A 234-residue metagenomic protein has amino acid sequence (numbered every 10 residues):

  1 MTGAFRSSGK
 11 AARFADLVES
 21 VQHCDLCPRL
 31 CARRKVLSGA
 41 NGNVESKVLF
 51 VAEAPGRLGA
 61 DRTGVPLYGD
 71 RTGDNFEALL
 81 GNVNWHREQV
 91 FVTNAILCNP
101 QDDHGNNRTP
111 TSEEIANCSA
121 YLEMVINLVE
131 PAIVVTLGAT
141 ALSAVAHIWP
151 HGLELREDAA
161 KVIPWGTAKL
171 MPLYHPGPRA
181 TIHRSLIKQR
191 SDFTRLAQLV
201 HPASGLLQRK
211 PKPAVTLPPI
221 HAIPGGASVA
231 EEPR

Functional and structural regions predicted by a protein language model:
T2-E157, V162-P202, L206-L207, P218: A polyanion-binding, active-site-adjacent surface
S20-H23, R209-P213, E232-P233: Intrinsic disorder/low-complexity segments enriched in polar/small residues
K210-P224: A short, charged, Gly/Pro-tolerant segment at domain boundaries
I220-R234: Long, low-complexity, intrinsically disordered segments
